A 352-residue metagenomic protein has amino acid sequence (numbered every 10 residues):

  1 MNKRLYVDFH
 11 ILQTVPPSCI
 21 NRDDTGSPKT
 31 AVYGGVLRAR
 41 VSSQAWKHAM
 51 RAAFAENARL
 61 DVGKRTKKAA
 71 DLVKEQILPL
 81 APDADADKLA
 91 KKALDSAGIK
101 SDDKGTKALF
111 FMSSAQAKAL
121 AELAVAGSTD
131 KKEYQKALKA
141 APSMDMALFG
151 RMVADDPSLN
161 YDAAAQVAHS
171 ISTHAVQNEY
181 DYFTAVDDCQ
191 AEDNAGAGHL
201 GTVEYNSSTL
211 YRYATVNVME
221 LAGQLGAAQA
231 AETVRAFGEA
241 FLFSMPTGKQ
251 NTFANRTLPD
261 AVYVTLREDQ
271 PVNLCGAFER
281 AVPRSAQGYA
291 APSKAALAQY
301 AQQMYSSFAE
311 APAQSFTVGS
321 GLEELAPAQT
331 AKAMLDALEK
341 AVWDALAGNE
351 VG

Functional and structural regions predicted by a protein language model:
M1-R40, W46-G352: Basic polyanion-binding and macromolecular-assembly surfaces
